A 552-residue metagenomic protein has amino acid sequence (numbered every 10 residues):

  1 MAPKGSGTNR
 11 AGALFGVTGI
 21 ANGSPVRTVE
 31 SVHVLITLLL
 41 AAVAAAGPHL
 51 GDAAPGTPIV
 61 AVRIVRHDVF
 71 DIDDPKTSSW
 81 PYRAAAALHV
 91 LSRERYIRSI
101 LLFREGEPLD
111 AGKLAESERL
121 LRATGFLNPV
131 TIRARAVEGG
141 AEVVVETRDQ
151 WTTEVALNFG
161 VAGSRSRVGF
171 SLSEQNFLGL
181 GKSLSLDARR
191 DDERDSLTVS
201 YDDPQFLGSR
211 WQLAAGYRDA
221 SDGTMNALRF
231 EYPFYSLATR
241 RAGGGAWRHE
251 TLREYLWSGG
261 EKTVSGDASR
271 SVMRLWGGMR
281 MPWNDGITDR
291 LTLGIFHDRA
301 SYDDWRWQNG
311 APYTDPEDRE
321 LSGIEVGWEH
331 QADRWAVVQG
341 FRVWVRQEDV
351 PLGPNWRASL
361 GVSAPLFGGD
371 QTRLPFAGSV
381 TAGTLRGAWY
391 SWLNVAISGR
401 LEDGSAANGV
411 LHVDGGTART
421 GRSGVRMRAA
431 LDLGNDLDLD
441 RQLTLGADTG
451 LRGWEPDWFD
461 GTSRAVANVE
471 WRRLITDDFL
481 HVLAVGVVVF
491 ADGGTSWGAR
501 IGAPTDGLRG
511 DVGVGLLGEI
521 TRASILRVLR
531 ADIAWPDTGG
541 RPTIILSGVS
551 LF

Functional and structural regions predicted by a protein language model:
G47-E174, S185-R189, R194-D203, G216 (+2 more regions): Periplasmic polypeptide-binding modules associated with outer-membrane biogenesis and secretion
V65, N158-A162, S173-Q175, D187-D191 (+16 more regions): Outer-membrane beta-barrel pore domains and translocons
L101, N355-F552: C-terminal transmembrane beta-barrel domains of outer membrane proteins
V161-A162, R190-D191, Q205, R218-A220 (+8 more regions): Replace "Gram-negative outer membrane beta-barrel proteins" with "bacterial and organellar outer membrane beta-barrel
V168-F177, D195-G208, N226-A238, G243-G245 (+10 more regions): Feature captures outer-membrane beta-barrel proteins of Gram-negative bacteria and organelles
F170, S196-Y201, M225-E231, G243-A246 (+9 more regions): Outer-membrane beta-barrel translocator domains and adjoining extracellular loop/strand segments of Gram-negative
F177-S183, Q205-Q212, S236-A242, P282-R290 (+6 more regions): Short loop/turn motifs that connect adjacent beta-strands in outer-membrane beta-barrel proteins
D202-R306, A311: Transmembrane beta-barrel wall of Gram-negative outer-membrane proteins
